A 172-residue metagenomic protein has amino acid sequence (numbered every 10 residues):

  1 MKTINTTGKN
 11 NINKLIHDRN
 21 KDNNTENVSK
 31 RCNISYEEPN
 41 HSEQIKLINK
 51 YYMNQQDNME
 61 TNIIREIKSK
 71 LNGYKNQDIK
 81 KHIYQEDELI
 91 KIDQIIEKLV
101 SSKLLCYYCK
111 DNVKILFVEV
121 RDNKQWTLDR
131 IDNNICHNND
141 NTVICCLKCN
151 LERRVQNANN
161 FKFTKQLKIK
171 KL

Functional and structural regions predicted by a protein language model:
M1-I48: General detector of N-terminal leader/presequence modules that precede the first folded domain
N49-Y52, Q56: Polar, low-complexity export/assembly segments characteristic of proteins that are secreted or assemble on the cell
D57-Y108, N134: Short, charged surface segments at domain edges that flank catalytic/cofactor-binding sites
L105, T142-C145: Short pre-active-site segment immediately N-terminal to redox-active cysteine/selenocysteine motifs in thiol-based
Y107-K110, K148: Short, cysteine/histidine-rich loop/knuckle motifs that typically chelate Zn2+
D111-T142: Histidine-centered nuclease catalytic patch
I131-V143, L151-L172: Polybasic, low-complexity binding patches
